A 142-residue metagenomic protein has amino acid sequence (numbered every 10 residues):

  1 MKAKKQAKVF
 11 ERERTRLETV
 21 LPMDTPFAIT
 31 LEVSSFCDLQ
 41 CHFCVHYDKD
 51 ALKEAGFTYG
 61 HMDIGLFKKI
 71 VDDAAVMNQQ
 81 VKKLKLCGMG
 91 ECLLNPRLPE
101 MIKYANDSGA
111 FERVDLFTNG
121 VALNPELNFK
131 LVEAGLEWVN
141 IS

Functional and structural regions predicted by a protein language model:
K2-V139: Conserved alpha-helical substructure of the radical SAM core
S142: A short, structured active-site edge motif that brings together acidic residues
